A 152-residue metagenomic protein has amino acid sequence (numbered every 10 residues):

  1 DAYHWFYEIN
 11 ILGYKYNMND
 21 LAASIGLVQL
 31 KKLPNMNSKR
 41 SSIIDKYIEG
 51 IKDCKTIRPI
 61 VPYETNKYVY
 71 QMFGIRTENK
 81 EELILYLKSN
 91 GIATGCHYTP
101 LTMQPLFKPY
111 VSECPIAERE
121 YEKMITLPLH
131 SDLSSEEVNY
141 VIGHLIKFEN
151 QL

Functional and structural regions predicted by a protein language model:
D1-L152: PLP-dependent aminotransferase class I/II
